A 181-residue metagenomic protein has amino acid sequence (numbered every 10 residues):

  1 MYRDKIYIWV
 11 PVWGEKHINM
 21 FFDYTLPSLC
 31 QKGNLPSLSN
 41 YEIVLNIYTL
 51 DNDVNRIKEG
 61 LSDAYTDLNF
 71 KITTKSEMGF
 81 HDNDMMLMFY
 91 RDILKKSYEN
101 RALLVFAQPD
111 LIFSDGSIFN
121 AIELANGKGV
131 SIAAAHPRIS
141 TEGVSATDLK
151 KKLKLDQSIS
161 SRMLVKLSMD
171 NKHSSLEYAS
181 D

Functional and structural regions predicted by a protein language model:
Y2-R3, P36-I43, N100: Short helix-terminating capping/connector loops at secondary-structure junctions
K5-V10, L29, E42-I47: Hydrophobic targeting segments
I6-G14, L50, I72-M78, A134-H136: Short loop/turn segments at strand-loop or loop-helix junctions that form parts of catalytic or ligand-binding pockets
K16-S37: Short, well-formed alpha-helical segments that are part of the catalytic scaffolds of diverse glycosyltransferases
C30-E42, D63-T74, N126-A133: Structural alpha-beta junctions
Y48-L103: Active-site-proximal specificity loops/subdomain of glycosyltransferases
H81-F89, L94-K95, I112-D181: Conserved catalytic core of nucleotide-sugar-dependent glycosyltransferases
E99-S114: Short beta-strand-to-loop acidic/aromatic patch adjacent to the donor-nucleotide binding site
